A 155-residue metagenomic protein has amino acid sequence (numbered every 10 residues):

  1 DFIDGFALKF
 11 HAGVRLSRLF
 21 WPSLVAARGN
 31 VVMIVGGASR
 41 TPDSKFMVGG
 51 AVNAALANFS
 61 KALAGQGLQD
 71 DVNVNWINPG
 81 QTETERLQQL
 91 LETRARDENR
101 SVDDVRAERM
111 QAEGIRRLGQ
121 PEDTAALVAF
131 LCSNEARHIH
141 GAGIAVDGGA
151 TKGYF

Functional and structural regions predicted by a protein language model:
D1-F6, R109: Substrate-binding pocket helix/loop in short-chain dehydrogenase/reductase
S17-R18, K61: A short, exposed helix-loop element centered on a Lys and neighboring polar residues
V25, N30-Q69, Q81-T82, Q111: Catalytic loop of short-chain dehydrogenase/reductase
R40, V74, P79-Q89, T93-A95: Short, flexible catalytic-loop segment of classical short-chain dehydrogenase/reductase
T41, R117, A129, H140-F155: Short C-terminal tail/terminal secondary-structure segment of NAD(P)H-dependent dehydrogenase/reductase domains
L68-N73, I139-G141: Short, small/polar-rich loop/turn modules that mediate ligand/substrate recognition or access, typified
E98-V102, E113-T124: A conserved structural motif in NAD(P)-dependent oxidoreductases
